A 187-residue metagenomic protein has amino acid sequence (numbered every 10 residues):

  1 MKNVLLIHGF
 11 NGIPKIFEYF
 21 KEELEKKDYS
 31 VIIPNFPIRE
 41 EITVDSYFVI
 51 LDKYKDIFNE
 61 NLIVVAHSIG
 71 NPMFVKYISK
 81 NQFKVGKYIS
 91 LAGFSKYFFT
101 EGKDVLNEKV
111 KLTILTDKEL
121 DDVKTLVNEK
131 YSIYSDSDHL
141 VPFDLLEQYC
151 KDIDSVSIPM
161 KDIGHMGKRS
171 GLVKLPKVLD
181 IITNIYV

Functional and structural regions predicted by a protein language model:
M1-F58: Active-site catalytic motif of lipid deacylating hydrolases and related acyltransferases
L5-G9, H67, Y134: The conserved beta1-alpha1 loop
F36-R39, I89-F99: Active-site nucleophile loop of the alpha/beta-hydrolase fold
I42-T43, I163-L175: Catalytic histidine-centered segment of alpha/beta-hydrolase-like enzymes
V65-V75: Gly/Ala-rich beta-loop-alpha elbow adjacent to hydrolase catalytic centers
L126-V127, Y131-Y134, D138: Short beta-strand/loop motif that positions the catalytic acidic residue of the alpha/beta-hydrolase fold
H139-L145: Conserved alpha/beta-hydrolase "acid-adjacent" motif
G171-V187: Catalytic active-site module of serine/aspartate enzymes centered on a nucleophile-bearing elbow/loop
